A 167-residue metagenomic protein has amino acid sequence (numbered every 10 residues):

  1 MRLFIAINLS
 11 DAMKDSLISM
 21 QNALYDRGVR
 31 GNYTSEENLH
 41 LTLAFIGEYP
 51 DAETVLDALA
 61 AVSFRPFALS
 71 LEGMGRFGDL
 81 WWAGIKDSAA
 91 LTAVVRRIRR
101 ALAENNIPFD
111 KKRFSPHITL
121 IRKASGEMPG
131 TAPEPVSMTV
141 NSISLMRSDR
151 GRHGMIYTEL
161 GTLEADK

Functional and structural regions predicted by a protein language model:
M1-K167: Histidine-dependent nucleotide/RNA phosphoesterase domain, centered on the 2H-phosphoesterase fold with its duplicated
